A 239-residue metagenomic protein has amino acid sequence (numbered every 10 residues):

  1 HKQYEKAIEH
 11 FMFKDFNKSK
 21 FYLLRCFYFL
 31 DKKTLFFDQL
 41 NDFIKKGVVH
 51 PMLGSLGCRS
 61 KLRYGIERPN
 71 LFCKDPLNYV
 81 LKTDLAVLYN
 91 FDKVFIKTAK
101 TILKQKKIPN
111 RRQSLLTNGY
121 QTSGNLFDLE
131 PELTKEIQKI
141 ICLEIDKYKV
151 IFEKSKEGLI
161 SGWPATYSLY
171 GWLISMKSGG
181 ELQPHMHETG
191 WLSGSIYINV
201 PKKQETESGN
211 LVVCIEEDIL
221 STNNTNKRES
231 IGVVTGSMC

Functional and structural regions predicted by a protein language model:
H1-R63: Alpha-helical protein-protein interaction scaffolds
F37, I44-Y89, K93: Long amphipathic alpha-helical scaffold segments
K45, T101, Q105, K203-E205: Secondary-structure boundary elements
G65, S114-Y120, T206-C214: Glycine-centered flexibility motif
P69-I160: Non-heme Fe(II)/2-oxoglutarate
E132-C142, D146-C239: Catalytic core of non-heme Fe(II) oxygenases with the double-stranded beta-helix
